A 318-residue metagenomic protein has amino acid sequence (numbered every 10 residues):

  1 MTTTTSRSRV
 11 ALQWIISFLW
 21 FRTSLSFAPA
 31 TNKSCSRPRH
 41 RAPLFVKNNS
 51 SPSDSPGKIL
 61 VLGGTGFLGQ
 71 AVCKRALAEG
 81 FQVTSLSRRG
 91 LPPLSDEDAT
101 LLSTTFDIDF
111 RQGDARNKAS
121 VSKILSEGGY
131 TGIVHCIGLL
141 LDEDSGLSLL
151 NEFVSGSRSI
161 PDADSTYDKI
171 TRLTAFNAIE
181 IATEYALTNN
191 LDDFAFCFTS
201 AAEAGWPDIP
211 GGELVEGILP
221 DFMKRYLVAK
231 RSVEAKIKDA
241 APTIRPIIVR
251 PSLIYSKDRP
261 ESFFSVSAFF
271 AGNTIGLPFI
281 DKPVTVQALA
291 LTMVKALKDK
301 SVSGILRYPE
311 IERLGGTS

Functional and structural regions predicted by a protein language model:
M1-P38: N-terminal chloroplast transit peptides
G57-F81: N-terminal Rossmann NAD(P)H-binding glycine-rich loop of SDR-like oxidoreductase domains
L60-L62, R89, G146-V228, D239 (+1 more regions): Conserved Rossmann-fold NAD(P)-dependent oxidoreductase catalytic core, especially the SDR/UDP-sugar
F81-R88: Conserved glycine-rich Rossmann-like NAD(P)H-binding loop of the short-chain dehydrogenase/reductase
P92-T188: NAD(P)H-binding glycine-rich loop region in Rossmannoid oxidoreductase-like domains and their noncatalytic homologs
T174-N177, A229, I280-A296: Substrate-positioning beta->alpha
W206, I244-G272: Flexible, glycine-rich beta-alpha linker
A268-V284: A conserved pocket-lining segment of Rossmann-fold NAD(P)-dependent short-chain dehydrogenase/reductase
